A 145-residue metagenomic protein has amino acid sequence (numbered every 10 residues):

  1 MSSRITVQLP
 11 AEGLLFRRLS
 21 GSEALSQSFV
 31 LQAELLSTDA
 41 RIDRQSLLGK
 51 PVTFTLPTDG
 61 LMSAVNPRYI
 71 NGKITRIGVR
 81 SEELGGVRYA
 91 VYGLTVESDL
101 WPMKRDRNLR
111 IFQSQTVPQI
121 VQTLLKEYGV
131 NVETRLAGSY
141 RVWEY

Functional and structural regions predicted by a protein language model:
M1-I70, I77, A90-M103, I111-Q113 (+2 more regions): Juxtamembrane "anchor/assembly" segments of surface/extracellular structural proteins
L36, K104-N108, L125-V130: Short C-terminal domain-edge/linker segments immediately following a structured domain
R76-L84: Short, conserved beta-turn/loop elements at beta-strand boundaries and strand-helix junctions
V87: Extracellular interaction modules
D106-S114, V142-Y145: Second-shell loop/turn segments in exported
V121-Y145: N-terminal export/assembly leaders
